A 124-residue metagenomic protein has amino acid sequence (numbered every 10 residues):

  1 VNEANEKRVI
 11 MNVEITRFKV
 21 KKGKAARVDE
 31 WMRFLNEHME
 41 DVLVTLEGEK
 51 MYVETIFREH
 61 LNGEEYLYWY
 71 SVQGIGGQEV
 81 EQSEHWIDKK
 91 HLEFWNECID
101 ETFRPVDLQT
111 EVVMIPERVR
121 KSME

Functional and structural regions predicted by a protein language model:
V1-I10: Short, Lys/Arg-enriched N-terminal segments with co-localized hydrophobic residues within the first ~10-30 amino acids
V1-N2, K21, R27, D88 (+2 more regions): Serine/threonine-rich low-complexity intrinsically disordered regions
V9-E59: A contiguous binding-surface segment within folded domains or other stable secondary-structure elements
E14-K19, V28, E54-W86: Short, well-ordered beta-strand segments in beta-rich or mixed alpha/beta enzyme and ligand-binding folds
D41-V53, V72-V113: An amphipathic, aromatic/His-enriched active-site/gating alpha helix that lines ligand/cofactor pockets
L108-E124: Glycine-rich, aromatic-bearing surface loops/beta-hairpins
